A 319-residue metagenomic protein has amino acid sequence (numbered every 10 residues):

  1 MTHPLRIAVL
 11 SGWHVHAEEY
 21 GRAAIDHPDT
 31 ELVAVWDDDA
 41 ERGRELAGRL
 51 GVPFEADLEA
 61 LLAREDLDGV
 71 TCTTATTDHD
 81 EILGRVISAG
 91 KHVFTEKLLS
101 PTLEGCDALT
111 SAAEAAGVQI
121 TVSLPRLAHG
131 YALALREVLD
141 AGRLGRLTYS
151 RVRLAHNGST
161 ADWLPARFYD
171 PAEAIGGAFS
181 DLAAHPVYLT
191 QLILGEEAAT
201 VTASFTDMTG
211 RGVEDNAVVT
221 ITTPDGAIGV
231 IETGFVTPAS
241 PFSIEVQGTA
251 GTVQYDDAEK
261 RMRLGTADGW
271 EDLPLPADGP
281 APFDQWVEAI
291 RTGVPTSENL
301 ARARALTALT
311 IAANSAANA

Functional and structural regions predicted by a protein language model:
M1-P4, V9, G69-C72, D107 (+2 more regions): C-terminal helix-rich "cap/oligomerization" subdomain common to oxidoreductases
M1-R49: N-terminal Rossmann-like dinucleotide-binding module
V15, R126-G210: Predominantly a Rossmann-like dinucleotide-binding segment in NAD(P)-dependent oxidoreductases
D39, L50-A112: Beta-loop-alpha module in the N-terminal Rossmann-like domain of NAD(P)-dependent dehydrogenases, especially those
A56, T95, I120-V122, Y255: Hydrophobic residues in well-ordered beta-strands that form the structural core
A108-R126, R146-T148: Rossmann-fold dehydrogenase core element
P125, F242-I311: C-terminal glycine/acidic-rich active-site capping loop/insertion
Y188-E259, F283-V294: Contiguous beta-strand/loop segments that form the cofactor/metal-binding neighborhood of enzyme cores
